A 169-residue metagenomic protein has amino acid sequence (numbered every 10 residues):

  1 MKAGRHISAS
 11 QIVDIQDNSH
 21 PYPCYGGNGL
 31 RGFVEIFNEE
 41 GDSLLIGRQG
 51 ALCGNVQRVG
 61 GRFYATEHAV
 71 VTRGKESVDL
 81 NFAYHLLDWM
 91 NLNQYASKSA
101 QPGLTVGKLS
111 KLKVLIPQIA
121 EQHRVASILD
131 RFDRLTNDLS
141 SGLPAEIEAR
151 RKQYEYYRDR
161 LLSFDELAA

Functional and structural regions predicted by a protein language model:
M1-A169: Charged, alpha-helix-forming regions
